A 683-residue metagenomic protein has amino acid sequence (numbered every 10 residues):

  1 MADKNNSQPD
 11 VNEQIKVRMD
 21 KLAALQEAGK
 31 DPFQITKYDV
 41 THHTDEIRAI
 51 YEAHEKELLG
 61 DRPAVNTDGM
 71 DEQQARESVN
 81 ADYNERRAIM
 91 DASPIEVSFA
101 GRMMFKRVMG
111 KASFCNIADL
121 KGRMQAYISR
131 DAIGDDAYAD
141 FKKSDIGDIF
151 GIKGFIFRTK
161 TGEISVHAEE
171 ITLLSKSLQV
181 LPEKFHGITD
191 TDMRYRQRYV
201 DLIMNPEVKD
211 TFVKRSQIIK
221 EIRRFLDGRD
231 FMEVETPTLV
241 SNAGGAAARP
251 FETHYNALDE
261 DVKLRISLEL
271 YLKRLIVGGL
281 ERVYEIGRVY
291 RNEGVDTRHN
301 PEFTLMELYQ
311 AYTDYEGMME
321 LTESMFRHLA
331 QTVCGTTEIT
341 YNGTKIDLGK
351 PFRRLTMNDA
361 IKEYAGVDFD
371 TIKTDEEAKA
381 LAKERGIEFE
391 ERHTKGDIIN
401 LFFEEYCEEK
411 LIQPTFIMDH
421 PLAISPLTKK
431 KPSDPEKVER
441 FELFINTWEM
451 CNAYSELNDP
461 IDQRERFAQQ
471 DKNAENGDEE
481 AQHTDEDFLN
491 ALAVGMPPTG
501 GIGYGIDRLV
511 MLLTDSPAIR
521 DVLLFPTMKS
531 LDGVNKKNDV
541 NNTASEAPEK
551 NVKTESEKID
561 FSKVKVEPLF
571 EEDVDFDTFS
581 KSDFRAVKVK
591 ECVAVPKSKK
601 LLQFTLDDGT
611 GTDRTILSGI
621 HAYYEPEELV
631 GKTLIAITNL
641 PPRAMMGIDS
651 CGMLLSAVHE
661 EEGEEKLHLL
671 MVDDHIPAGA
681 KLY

Functional and structural regions predicted by a protein language model:
A2-D31, D532-D577: Intrinsic disorder at enzyme termini
A2-V11, K16-G317, R327, Y406 (+2 more regions): Class II aminoacyl-tRNA synthetase-like tRNA-binding/catalytic domains
S93, A137-D140, P498, D575 (+2 more regions): Short, conserved secondary-structure segments in the cores of folded domains
M104, G122, F157, L178-Q179 (+19 more regions): Short, glycine-/Ser/Thr-/acidic-enriched flexible segments
G244-P250, H328-T447, Q469-M496, K536: Metal-assisted phosphate- and nucleotidyl-transfer catalytic regions
V277, L443, T447-E456, M496-T514 (+1 more regions): Conserved phosphate/anionic-ligand binding catalytic regions in large, soluble enzymes, centered on
P460-D539: Active-site pocket scaffolds in enzymes
A544-Y683: Phosphate-backbone binding interfaces of nucleic-acid-interacting proteins
